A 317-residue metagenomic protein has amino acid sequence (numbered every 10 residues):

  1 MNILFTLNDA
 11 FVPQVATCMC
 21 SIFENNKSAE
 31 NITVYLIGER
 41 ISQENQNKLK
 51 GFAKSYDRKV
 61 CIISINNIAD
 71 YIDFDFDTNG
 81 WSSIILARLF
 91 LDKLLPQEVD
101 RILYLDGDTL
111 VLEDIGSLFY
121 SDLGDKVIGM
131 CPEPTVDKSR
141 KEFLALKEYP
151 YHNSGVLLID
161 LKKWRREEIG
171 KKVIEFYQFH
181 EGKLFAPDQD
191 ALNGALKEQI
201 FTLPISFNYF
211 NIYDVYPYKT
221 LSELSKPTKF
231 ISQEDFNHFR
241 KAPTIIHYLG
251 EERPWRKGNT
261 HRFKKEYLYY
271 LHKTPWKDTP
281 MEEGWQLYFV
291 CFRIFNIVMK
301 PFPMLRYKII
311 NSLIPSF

Functional and structural regions predicted by a protein language model:
L7, T17, R166-F317: A glycosyltransferase accessory/donor-loop signature
V12-K27: Histidine-anchored nucleotide/phosphate-binding helix
I32-R40, M130-C131: Short internal beta-strands
N47-K50, Q97, L112-L123, G170: Short alpha-helix within the catalytic core of nucleotide-sugar-dependent glycosyltransferases
G51-L94: Active-site-proximal specificity loops/subdomain of glycosyltransferases
I102: Short aromatic/hydrophobic "clamp" motif used to bind/position activated sugar donors
T109-E142: Conserved donor-nucleotide/metal-binding helix-loop-beta segment in metal-dependent transferases, i.e., the alpha-helix
G155-K163: Short glycine- and hydrophobic/aromatic-rich loop-to-beta-strand nucleating segment in the catalytic cores
